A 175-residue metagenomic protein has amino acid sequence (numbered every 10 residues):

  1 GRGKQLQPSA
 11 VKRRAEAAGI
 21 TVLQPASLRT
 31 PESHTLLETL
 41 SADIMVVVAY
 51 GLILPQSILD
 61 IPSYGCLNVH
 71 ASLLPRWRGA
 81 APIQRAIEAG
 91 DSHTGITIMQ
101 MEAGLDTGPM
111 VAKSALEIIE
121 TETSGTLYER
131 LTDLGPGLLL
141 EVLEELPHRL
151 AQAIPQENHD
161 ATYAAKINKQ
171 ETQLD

Functional and structural regions predicted by a protein language model:
G1-D175: One-carbon transfer enzymes
